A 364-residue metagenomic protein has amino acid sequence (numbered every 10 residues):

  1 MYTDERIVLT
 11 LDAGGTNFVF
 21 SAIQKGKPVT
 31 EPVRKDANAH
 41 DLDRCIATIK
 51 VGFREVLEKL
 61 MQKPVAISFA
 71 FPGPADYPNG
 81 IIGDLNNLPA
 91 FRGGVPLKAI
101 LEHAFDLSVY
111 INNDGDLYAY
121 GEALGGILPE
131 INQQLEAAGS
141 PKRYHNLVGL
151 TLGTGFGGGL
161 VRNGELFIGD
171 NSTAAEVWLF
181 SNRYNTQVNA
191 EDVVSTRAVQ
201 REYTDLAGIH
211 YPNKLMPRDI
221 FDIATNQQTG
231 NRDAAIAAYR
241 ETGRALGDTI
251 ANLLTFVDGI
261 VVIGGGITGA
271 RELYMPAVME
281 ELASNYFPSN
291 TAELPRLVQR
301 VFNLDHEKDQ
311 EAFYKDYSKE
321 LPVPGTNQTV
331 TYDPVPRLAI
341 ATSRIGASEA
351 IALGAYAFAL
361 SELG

Functional and structural regions predicted by a protein language model:
M1-A66, Y77-N79, H103-L107, E136-S140 (+1 more regions): ATP-binding/phosphotransfer module of carbohydrate and carboxylate kinases, centering on a glycine-rich
A66-S68, P74-N189, V193, S348-G364: Phosphate-binding/catalytic loop of phosphoryl-transfer enzymes
